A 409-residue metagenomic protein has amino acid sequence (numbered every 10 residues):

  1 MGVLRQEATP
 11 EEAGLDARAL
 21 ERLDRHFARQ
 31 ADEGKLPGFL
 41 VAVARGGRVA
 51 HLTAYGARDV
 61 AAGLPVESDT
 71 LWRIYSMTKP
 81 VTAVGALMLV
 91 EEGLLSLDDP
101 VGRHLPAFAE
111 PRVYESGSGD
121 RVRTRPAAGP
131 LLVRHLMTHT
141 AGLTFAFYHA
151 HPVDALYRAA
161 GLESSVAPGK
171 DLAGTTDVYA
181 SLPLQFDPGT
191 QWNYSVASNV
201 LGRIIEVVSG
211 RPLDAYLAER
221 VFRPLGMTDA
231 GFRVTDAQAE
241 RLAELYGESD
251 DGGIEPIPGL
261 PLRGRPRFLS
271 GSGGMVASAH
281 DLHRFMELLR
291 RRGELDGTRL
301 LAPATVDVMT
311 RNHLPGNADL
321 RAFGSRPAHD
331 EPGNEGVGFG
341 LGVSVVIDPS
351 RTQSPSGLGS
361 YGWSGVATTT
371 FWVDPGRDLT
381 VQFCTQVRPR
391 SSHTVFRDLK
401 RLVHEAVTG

Functional and structural regions predicted by a protein language model:
G2-L4, E110-P355: Short, surface-exposed loop or secondary-structure junction motifs that flank catalytic or metal-binding residues
L4, A8-I74, L94-S96, E110-V122 (+4 more regions): Short, conserved catalytic-motif segment at the N-terminal edge
D16, K79, S278: Short, conserved phosphate/pyrophosphate- and ester-handling motifs at nucleotide-, phospho-/glycolipid
E21-F27, V41, G47, R73-V101 (+3 more regions): Active-site SXXK
A50, F371-W372, D378-V387: Short, well-ordered beta-strand elements
G56-R58, P261, V387: A generic structural motif
G102-A109: Acidic helix-start/capping segments at beta-turn-to-alpha-helix junctions
S360-G362, A367-G376: Short, surface-exposed beta-strand/loop micro-motifs that present aromatic residues
